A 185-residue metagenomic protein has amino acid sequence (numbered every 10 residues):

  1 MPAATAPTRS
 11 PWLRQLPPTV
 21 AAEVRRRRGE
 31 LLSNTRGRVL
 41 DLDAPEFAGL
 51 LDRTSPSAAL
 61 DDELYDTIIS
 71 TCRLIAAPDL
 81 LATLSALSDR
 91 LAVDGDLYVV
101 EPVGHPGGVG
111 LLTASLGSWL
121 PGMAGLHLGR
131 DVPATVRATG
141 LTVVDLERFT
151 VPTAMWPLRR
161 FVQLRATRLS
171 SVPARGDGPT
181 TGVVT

Functional and structural regions predicted by a protein language model:
Q15-R38: Conserved alpha-helix/loop element of class I SAM-dependent methyltransferases that forms part of the SAM/SAH-binding
R36-F47: Conserved class I S-adenosyl-L-methionine
S57-I68: A short acidic, Gly/Pro-enriched loop at the edge of an enzyme's catalytic core that lines a small-molecule cofactor
D66-L80: A short SAM/SAH-binding and catalytic strip from SAM-dependent methyltransferases
L81-V93: A short glycine-rich, Lys/Arg-flanked "PGG" loop and its adjoining helix->strand segment in the class I
D94-P102: Conserved beta-strand signature within the Rossmann-like core of class I S-adenosyl-L-methionine
A124-G140: Short alpha-helix
R148-T185: Core SAM-dependent methyltransferase catalytic element
